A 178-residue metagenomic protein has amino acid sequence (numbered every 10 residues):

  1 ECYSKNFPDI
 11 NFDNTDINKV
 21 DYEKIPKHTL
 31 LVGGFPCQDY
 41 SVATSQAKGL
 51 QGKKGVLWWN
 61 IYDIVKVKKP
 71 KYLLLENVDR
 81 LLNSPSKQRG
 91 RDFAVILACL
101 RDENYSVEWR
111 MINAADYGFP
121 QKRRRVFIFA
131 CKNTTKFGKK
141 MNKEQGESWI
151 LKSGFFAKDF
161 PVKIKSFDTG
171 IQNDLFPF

Functional and structural regions predicted by a protein language model:
E1, T29-F35: Short, charge-rich amphipathic segments
E1-K19: SAM cofactor-binding core of SAM-dependent methyltransferases, primarily the Rossmann-like beta-alpha-beta module
T15, V32-G33, L75: Redox-cofactor binding/interface segments in oxidoreductases and associated redox assembly factors
V20-H28, Q38-F178: Class I S-adenosyl-L-methionine
